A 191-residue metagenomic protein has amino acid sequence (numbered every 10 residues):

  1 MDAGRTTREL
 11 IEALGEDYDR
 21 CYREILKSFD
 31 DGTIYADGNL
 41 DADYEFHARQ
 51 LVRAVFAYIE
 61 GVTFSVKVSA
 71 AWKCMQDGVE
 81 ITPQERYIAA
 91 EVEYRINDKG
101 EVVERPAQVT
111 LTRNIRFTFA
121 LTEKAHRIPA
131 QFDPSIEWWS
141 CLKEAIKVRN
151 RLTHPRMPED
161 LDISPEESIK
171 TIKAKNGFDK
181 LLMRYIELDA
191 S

Functional and structural regions predicted by a protein language model:
M1-R49: Charged alpha-helical initiation segments
I25-N39, S69, L152, R156-E159 (+1 more regions): Secondary-structure edge/capping motif, primarily at the C-terminal ends of alpha-helices and the immediately following
L40-L51, D133-E137, I163, E167-K170: Non-transmembrane, amphipathic alpha-helical segments
D43-A71: Short, hydrophobic, well-ordered secondary-structure elements
A54, G61, A145-V148, A174: Amphipathic, well-ordered alpha-helical segments in soluble domains
A70-C74, E166-S168: "Short basic amphipathic alpha-helical interaction patches in structured regions
W72-R151, P155, E159, G177-D189: Flexible secondary-structure boundary motifs
E166-L182: Short secondary-structure subsegments characteristic of cysteine-rich extracellular domains
